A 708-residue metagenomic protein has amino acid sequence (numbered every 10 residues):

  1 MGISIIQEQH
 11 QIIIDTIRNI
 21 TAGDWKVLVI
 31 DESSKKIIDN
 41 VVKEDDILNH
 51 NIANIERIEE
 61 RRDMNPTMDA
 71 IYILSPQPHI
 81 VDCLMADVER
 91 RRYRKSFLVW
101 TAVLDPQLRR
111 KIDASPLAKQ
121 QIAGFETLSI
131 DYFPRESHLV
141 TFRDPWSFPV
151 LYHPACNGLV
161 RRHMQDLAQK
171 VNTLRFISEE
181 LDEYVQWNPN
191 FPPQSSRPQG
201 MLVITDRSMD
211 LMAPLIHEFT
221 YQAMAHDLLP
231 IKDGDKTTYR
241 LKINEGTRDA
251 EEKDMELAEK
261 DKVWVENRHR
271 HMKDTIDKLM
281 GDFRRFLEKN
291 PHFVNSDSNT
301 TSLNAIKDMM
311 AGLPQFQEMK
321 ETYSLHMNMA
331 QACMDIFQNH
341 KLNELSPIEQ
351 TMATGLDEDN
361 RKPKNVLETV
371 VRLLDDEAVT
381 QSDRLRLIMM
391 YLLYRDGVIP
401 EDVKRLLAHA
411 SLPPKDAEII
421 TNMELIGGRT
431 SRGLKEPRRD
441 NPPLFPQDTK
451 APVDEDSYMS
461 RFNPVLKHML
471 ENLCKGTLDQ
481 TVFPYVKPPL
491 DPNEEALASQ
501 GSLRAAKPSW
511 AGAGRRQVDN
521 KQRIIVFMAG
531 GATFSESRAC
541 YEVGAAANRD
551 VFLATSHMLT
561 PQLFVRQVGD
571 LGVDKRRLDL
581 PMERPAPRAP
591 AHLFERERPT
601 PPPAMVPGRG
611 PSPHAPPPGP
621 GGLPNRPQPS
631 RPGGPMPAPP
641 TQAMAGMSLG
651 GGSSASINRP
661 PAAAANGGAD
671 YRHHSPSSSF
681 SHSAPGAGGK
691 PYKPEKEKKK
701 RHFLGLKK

Functional and structural regions predicted by a protein language model:
M1-K708: Extended, well-folded catalytic/binding cores that form a central cleft or groove in large enzyme and scaffold domains
